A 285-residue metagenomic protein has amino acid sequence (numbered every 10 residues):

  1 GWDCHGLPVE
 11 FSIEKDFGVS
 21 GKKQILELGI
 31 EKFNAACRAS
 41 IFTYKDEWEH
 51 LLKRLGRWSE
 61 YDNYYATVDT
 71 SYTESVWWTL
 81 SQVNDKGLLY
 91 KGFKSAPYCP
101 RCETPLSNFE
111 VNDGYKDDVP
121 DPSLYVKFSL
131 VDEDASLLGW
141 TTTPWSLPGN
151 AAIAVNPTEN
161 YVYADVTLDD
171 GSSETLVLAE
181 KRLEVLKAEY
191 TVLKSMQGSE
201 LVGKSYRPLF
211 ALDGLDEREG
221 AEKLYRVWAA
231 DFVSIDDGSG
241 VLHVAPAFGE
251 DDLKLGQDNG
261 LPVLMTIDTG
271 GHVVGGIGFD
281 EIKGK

Functional and structural regions predicted by a protein language model:
G1-T167, A245-I277: N-terminal, positively charged nucleic-acid-binding surface of large information/translation enzymes
D69-T73, S136, A179-E180, Y190 (+1 more regions): Short, structured coil/loop segments at alpha-helix boundaries
G114-D118, M196, E222, K285: Short Gly/Pro-enriched turn/cap motifs at secondary-structure boundaries
G149-A151, V155, E159-T269: Catalytic alpha/beta core of large soluble enzyme barrels
G198, V202-G203, F279-K285: A glycine-biased structural micro-motif
